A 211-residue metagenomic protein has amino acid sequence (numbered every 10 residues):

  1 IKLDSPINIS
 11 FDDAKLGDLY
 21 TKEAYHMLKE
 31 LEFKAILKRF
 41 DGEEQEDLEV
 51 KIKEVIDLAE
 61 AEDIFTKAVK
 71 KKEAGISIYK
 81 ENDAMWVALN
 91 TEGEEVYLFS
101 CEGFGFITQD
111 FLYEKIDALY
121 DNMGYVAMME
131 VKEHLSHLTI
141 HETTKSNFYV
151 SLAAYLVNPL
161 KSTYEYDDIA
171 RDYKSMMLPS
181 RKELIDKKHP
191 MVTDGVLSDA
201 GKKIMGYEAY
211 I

Functional and structural regions predicted by a protein language model:
I1, L28, E32, M85-V87 (+4 more regions): A residue-level signal for conserved active-site and pocket-lining positions in enzyme catalytic cores
I1-K53, E142-N147: Non-catalytic nucleic-acid-binding/docking modules located in mid-to-C-terminal regions of nucleic-acid enzymes
I7-L16, K38-E43, K80, D167-R171 (+1 more regions): Short coil/turn segments at secondary-structure boundaries
L37, A74-S77, Y125-M129: Short, hydrophobic beta-strand segments that form beta-sheet elements in well-ordered domains
F40-K72: Charged, flexible boundary elements
E62-F99: Gly/Thr-rich phosphate-binding beta-strand-loop-beta motif of the actin/hexokinase/Hsp70
G93-I211: Active-site-proximal helix-loop-helix substrate-binding element of RNase H-like nuclease domains
